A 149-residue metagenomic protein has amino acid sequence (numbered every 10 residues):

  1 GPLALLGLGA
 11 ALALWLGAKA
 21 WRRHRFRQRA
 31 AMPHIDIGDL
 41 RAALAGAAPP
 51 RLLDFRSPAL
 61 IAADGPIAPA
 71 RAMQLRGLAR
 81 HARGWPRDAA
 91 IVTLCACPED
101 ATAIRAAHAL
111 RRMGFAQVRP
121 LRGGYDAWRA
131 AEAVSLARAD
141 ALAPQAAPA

Functional and structural regions predicted by a protein language model:
G1-A63, A139-A149: Flexible, polar/low-complexity N-terminal or interdomain linker segments that lie immediately upstream of folded
D39, G77-H81: Short acidic active-site motifs
A47-L52, A68-P69, A116-Q117: Short active-site oxyanion
A59, A79, E99: Glycine-rich nucleotide phosphate-binding loop and flanking beta-alpha elements of Rossmann-like dinucleotide-binding
I61-A68, W85: Short loop/helix-cap segments at secondary-structure boundaries that form the rim of catalytic
M73-Q74: Short acidic-hydrophobic, aromatic-tinged amphipathic segments that line or gate anion-handling sites
A82-R129: Catalytic cysteine-centered active loop of the rhodanese-like fold, especially the PTP/DSP P-loop
R122-A127, V134-P148: Flexible, Lys/Arg-rich cytosolic regulatory linkers and terminal tails that connect or flank
